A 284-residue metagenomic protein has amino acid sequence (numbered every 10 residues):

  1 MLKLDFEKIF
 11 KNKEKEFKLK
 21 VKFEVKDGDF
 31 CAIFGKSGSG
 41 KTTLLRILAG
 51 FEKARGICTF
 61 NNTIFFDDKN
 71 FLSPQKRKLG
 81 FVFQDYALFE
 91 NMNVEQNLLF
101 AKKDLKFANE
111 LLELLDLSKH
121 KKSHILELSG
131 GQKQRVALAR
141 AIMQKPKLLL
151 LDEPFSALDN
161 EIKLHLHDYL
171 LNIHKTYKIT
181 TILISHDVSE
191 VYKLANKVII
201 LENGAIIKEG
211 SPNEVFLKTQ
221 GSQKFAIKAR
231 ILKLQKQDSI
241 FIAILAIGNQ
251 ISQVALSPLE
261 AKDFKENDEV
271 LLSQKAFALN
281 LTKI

Functional and structural regions predicted by a protein language model:
T63-F66, L105-H120, N172: Conserved ABC ATPase "signature" region
I64-F81: ABC ATPase NBD coupling module
H124-L128, Q132-Q134: Conserved ABC ATPase signature
L138: Hydrophobic anchor residue at the start of the ABC signature
M143-K147: A short, proline-enriched helix->beta-strand linker immediately N-terminal to the Walker B motif in ABC-type P-loop
L149-E153: Catalytic Walker B motif of ABC-type/P-loop ATPase nucleotide-binding domains
